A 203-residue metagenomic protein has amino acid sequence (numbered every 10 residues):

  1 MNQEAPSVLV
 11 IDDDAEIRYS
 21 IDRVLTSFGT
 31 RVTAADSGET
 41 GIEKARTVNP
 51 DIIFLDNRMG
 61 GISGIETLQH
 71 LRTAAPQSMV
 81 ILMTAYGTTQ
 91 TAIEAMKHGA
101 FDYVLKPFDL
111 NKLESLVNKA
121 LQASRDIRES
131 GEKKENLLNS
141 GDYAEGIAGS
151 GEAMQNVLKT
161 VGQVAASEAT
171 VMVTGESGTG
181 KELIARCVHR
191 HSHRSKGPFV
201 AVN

Functional and structural regions predicted by a protein language model:
D12, D56, T84: Active-site residues of response regulator receiver
A15-T33: Two-component/phosphorelay signaling modules centered on CheY-like receiver
R18, G60, T88: The feature encodes the CheY-like receiver
G29-D36, K44, T174: Short hydrophobic/Thr-rich beta-strand motif most characteristic of the beta2 strand and flanking loop of CheY-like
S37-T40, S63-E66: Acidic catalytic/metal-coordinating carboxylates
V48-F54: Active-site beta3 strand of CheY-like receiver
E135-N203: AAA+ ATPase active-site-proximal loops
